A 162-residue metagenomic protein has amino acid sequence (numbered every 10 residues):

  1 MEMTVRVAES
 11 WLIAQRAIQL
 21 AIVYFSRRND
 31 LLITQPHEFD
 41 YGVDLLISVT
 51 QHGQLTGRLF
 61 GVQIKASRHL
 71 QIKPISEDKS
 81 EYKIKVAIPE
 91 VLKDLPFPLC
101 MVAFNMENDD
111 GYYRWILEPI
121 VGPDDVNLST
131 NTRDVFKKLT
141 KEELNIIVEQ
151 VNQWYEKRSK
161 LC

Functional and structural regions predicted by a protein language model:
M1-Y41, I47-C162: Mixed-charge (Asp/Glu-Lys/Arg
